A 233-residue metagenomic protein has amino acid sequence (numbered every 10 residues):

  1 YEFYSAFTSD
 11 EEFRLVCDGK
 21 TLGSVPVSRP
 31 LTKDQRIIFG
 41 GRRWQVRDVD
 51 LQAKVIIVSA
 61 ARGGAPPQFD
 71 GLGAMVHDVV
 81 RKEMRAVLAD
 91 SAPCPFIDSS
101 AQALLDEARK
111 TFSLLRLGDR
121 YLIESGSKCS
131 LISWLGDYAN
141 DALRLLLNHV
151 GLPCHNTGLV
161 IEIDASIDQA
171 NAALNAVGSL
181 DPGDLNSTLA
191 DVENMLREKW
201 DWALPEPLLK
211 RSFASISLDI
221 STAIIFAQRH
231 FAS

Functional and structural regions predicted by a protein language model:
Y1-S24: Accessory interdomain/linker segments of ATP-dependent helicases and helicase-like nucleic-acid enzymes that mediate
D18-I37, R42-S233: C-terminal effector modules of nucleic-acid-centric enzymes and ribosome-associated factors
